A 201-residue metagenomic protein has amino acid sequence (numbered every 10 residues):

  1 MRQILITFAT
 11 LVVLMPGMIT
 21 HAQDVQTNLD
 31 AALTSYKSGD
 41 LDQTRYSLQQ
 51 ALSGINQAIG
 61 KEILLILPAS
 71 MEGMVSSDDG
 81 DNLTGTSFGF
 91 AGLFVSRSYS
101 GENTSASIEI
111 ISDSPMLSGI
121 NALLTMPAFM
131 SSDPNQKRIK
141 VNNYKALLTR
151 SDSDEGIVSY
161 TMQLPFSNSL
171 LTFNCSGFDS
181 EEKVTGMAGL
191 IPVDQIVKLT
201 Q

Functional and structural regions predicted by a protein language model:
M1-L5: Positively charged n-region of N-terminal signal peptides that target proteins for export
T7-P16: Bacterial N-terminal signal peptides
T10, S114-M116, S167: A short alpha-helix capping/helix-coil boundary motif
M18-A22: Sec/Tat signal peptide C-region and signal peptidase I cleavage site
V25-L33, K37, S47-Q49, N135-Q201: A short, solvent-exposed beta-edge/loop patch
Q26-F94, T185-Q201: N-terminal "mature-domain start" segment
S53, S100-E102, L170: Terminal, regulation- and interaction-focused segments at domain boundaries
I66-E155: Short, solvent-exposed recognition patches
